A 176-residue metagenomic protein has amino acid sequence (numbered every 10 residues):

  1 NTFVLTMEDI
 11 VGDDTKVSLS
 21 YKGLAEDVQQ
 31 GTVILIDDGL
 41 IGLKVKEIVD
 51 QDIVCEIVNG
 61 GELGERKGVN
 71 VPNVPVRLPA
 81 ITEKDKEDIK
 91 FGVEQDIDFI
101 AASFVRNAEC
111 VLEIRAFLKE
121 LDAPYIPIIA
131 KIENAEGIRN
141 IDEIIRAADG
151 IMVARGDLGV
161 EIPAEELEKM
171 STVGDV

Functional and structural regions predicted by a protein language model:
N1-S171: Non-catalytic helical/linker scaffolds that mediate oligomerization, partner binding, and domain coupling around large
T172-V176: Mobile acidic interaction elements
